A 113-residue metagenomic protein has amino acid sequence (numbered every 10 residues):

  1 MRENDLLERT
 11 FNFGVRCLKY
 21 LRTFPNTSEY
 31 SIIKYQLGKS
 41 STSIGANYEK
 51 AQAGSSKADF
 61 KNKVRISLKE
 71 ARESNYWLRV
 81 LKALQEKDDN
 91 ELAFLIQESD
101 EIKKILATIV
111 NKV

Functional and structural regions predicted by a protein language model:
M1-V113: Amphipathic alpha-helical assembly/interaction segments
